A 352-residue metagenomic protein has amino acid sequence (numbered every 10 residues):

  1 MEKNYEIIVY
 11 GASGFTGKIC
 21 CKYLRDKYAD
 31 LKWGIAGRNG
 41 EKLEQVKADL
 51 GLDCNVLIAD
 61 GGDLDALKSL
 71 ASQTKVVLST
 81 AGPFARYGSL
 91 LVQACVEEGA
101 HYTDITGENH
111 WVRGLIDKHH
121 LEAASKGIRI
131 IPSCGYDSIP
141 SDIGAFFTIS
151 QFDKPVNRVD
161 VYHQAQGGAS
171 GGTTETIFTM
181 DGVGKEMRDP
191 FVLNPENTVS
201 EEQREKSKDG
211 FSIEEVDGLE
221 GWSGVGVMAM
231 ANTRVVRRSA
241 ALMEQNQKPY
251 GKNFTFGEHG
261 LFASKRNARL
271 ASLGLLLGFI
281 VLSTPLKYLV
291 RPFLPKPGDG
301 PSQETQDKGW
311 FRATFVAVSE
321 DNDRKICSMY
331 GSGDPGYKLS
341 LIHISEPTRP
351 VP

Functional and structural regions predicted by a protein language model:
N4, S150-P347: C-terminal catalytic/substrate-binding lobe primarily of soluble NAD(P)-dependent oxidoreductases
I7-R25: N-terminal Rossmann NAD(P)H-binding glycine-rich loop of SDR-like oxidoreductase domains
D30-K42: Conserved glycine-rich Rossmann-like NAD(P)H-binding loop of the short-chain dehydrogenase/reductase
V46-L52: Short, conserved SAM-binding/catalytic segment of Class I S-adenosyl-L-methionine-dependent methyltransferases
I58-Q73, P83: Conserved Rossmann-fold cofactor-binding substructure of NAD(P)-dependent oxidoreductases
T74-T80, Y102-T103: N-terminal Rossmann-like NAD(P) cofactor-binding module of classical short-chain dehydrogenase/reductase
P83-P195: Glycine-/Pro-rich loop/turn segments that contact NAD(P) or position catalytic residues in Rossmann-like domains
